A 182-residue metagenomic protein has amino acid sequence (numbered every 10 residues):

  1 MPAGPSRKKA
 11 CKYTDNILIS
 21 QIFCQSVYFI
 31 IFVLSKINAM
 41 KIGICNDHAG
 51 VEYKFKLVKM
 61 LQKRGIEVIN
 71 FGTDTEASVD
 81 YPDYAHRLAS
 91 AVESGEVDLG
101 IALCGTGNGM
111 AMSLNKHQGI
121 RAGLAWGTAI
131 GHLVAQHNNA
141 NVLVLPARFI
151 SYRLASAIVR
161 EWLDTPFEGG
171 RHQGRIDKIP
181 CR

Functional and structural regions predicted by a protein language model:
Y13-N16, Y28: Intrinsic-disorder-associated, low-complexity terminal segments enriched in Asp/Asn/His/Tyr and depleted of Lys/Arg
M40-I42: Extreme N-terminal starter segment of soluble prokaryotic enzymes
I44-Q62: Glycine-rich phosphate/diphosphate-binding loop of Rossmann-like nucleotide-binding domains
C45, T128-R182: C-terminal binding/interaction regions
E67-S78: A short beta-strand-loop structural module common to alpha/beta enzyme folds
Y84-A102, T106: Short, structured active-site "lid" loops
L103, N108-V144: Mid-chain, well-packed structural core segment of small domains
